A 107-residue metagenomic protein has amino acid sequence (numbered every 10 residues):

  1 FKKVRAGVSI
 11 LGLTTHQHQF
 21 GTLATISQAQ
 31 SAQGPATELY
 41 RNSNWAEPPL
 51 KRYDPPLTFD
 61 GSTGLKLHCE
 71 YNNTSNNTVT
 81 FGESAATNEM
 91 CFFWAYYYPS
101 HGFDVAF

Functional and structural regions predicted by a protein language model:
F1-F107: Beta-strand-centric surfaces of beta-sandwich/beta-rich domains
